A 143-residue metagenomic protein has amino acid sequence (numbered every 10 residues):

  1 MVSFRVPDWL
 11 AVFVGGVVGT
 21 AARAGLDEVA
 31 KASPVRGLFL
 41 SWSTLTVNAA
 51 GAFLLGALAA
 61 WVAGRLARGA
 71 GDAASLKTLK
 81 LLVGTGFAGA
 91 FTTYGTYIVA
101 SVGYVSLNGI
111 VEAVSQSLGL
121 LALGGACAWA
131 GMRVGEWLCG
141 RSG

Functional and structural regions predicted by a protein language model:
M1-G143: Membrane-interface helix-loop junctions in multi-pass transporters/channels
